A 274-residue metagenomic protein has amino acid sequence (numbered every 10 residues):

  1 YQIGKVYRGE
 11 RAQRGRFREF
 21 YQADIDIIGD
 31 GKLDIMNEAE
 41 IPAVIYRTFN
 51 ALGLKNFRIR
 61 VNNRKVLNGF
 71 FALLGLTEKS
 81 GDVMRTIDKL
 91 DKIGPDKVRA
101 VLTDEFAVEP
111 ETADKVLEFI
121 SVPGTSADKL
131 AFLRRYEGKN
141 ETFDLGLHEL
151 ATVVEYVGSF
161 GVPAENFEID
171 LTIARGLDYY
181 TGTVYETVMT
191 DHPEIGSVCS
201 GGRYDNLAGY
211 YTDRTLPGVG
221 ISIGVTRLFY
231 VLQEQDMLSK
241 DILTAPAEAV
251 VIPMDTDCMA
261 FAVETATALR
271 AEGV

Functional and structural regions predicted by a protein language model:
Q2-K55, K65, R99-V274: Positively charged, Gly/Ser-enriched RNA/tRNA-binding surfaces
I59, N63-G69, G75: Glycine-rich, mobile lid/loop segments that gate access to catalytic sites or pores
I59-N62, L90-D96, L145: Short acidic alpha-helix initiation/capping motifs at coil-to-helix transition points, especially at protein N-termini
G75-T103, M189-D191: Acidic, His- and aromatic-enriched active-site or binding-groove loops in soluble protein domains that engage sugars
